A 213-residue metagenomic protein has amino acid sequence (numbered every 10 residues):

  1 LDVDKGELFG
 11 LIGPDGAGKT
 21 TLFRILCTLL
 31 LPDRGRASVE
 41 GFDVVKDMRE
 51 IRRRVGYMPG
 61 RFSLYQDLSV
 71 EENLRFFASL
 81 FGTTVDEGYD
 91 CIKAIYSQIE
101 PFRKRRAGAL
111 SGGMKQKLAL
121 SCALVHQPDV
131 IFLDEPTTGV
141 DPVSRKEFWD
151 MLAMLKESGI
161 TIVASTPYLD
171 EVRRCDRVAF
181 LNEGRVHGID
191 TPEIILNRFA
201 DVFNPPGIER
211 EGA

Functional and structural regions predicted by a protein language model:
G35-D43, I51: Conserved ABC transporter NBD signature motif
R106-L110: Conserved ABC ATPase signature
L120: Hydrophobic anchor residue at the start of the ABC signature
I131-D134: Catalytic Walker B motif of ABC-type/P-loop ATPase nucleotide-binding domains
I189-D190: ABC ATPase "signature
